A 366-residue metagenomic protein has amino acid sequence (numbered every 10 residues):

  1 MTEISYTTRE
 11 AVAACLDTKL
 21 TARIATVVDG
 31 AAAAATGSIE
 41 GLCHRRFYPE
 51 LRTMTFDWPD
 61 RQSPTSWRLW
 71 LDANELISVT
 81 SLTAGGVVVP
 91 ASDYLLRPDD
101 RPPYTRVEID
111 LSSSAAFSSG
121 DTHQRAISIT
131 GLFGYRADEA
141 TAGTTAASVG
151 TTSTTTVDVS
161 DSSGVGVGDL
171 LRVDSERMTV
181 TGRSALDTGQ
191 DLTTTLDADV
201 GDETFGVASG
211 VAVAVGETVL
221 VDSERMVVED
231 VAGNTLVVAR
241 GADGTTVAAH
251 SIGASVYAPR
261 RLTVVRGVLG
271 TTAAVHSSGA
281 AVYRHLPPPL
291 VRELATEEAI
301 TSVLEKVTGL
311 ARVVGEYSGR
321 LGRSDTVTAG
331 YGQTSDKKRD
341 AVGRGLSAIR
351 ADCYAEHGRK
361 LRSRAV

Functional and structural regions predicted by a protein language model:
M1-S5, R9-E10, T18, R136-A140 (+1 more regions): Short loop/turn elements at secondary-structure junctions
K19-V28, V89-R97: Short, surface-exposed acidic
R23-C43, R320-R339: Amphipathic alpha-helical segments that form the core helices of the histone-fold
L51-R52, D72-A126, T179-A185, V228-V231: Extracellular/luminal ectodomains and secreted, surface-exposed scaffolds of diverse proteins
F56-L76: Surface-exposed beta-strand/loop patches in extracellular or lumenal glycoproteins
L71-A73, I77-T80, T122, A126-T130 (+3 more regions): Autoprocessing Asn-cyclization modules and mimics
S112, S119-A137, V265, P287 (+2 more regions): Conserved, well-structured core segments that form or line functional sites
H250-V256, V275-H285: Short, structured interface segments
